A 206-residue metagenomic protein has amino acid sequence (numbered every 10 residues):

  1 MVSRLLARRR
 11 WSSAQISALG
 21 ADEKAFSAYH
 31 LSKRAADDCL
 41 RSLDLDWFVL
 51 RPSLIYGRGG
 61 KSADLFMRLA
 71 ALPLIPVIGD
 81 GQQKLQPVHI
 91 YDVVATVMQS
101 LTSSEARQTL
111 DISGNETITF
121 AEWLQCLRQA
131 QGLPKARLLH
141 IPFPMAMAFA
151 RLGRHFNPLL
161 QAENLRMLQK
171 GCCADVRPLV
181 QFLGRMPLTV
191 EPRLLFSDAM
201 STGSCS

Functional and structural regions predicted by a protein language model:
M1-S13, L31-S42: NAD(P)-cofactor binding segment of oxidoreductase domains
S13-L19, L50-P52: SDR active-site strand-loop-helix element
A21-A25: A short acidic, helix-capping loop that chelates divalent metal ions and anchors anionic groups
F26-A35, Y56, G60, D64 (+3 more regions): Short-chain dehydrogenase/reductase
D37-R58: Conserved beta-loop-beta element that borders a ligand/cofactor-binding pocket
K61-S62, G79-L101, Q108-D111: Substrate-positioning beta->alpha
F66-I78: A short C-terminal helix-loop "cap" of Rossmann-like NAD(P)-dependent dehydrogenase/epimerase domains
S100-L160, A174-S206: Mid/C-terminal beta-alpha module of Rossmann-like enzyme folds, strongest in SDR-family dehydrogenases/epimerases
